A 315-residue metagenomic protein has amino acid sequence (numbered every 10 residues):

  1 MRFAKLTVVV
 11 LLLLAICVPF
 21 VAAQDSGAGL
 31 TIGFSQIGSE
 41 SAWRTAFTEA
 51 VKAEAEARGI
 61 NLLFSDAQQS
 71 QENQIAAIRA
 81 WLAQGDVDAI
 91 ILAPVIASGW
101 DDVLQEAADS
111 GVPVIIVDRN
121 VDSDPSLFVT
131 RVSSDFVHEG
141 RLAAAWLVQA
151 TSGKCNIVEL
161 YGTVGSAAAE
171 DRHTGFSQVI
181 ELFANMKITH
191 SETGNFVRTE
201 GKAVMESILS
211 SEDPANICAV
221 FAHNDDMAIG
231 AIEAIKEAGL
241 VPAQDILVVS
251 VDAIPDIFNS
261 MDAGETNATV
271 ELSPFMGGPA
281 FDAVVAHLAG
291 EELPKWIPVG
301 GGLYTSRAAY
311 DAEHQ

Functional and structural regions predicted by a protein language model:
M1-T31, E56-A57, N61, D102-V112 (+1 more regions): Short, low-complexity disordered leader/linker segments with a strong preference for bacterial N-terminal type II
A28-L30, L160, V164-A168, V179-I180 (+1 more regions): Hinge/cleft segment of the Venus flytrap/periplasmic-binding protein
T31-R58, L62-W81, P94-S98, Y161-D171 (+3 more regions): Extracytoplasmic "Venus flytrap"
I32, Q74, R131-I157, E170-D171 (+3 more regions): Hydrophobic alpha-helical segments within soluble ligand-binding/sensing domains
I32-Q36, R44, L63-S65, A89-A93 (+7 more regions): Structural recognition of the beta-strand scaffold that forms the well-ordered cores of secreted hydrolase catalytic
W43-R58, E139-A143, A167-M186, E200-V204 (+1 more regions): Short, solvent-exposed amphipathic alpha-helices that sit in or adjacent to ligand/effector-binding or catalytic
D88, L92-D109, F176, H190 (+1 more regions): Hydrophobic alpha-helical
S98-H138, N156, G162, I254-D262 (+1 more regions): Flexible loop/hinge segments that line or gate small-molecule binding clefts
